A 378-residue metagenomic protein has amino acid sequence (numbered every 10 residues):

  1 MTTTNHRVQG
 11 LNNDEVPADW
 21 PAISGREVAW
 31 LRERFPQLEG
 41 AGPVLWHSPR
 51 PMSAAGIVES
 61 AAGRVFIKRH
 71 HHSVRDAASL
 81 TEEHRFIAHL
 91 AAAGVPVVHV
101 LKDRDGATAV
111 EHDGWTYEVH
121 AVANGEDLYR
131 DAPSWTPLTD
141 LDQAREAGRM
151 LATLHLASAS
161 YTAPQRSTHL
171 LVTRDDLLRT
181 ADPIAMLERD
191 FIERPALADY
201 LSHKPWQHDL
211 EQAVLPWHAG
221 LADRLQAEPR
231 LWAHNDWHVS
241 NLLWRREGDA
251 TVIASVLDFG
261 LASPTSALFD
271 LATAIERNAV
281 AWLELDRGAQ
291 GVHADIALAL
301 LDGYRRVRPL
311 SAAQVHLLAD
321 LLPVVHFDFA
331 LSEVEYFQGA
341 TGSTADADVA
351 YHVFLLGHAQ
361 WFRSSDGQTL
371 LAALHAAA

Functional and structural regions predicted by a protein language model:
T2, P137-S202: A cross-family kinase active-site recognition segment
T2-G42: Juxta-kinase regulatory segment immediately upstream of eukaryotic protein kinase catalytic domains
T3, M186, D190, D328-A378: ATP/Mg2+ or Mg2+-diphosphate-binding catalytic cores that bind nucleotide phosphates or diphosphates via glycine-rich
I23-E33, A163, A185-H234, R245-G248: An alpha-helical support segment within catalytic cores of ATP-dependent transferases
V44-P49: Protein kinase glycine-rich loop
P51-A62, F66-I67, V100, L215-F269: Active-site acidic catalytic loop and adjacent metal/ATP-binding pocket of ATP-dependent phosphoryl transfer enzymes
S60-A163: ATP-binding pocket architecture of kinase catalytic cores
L268-R308, V324-T341: Active-site activation/catalytic loop segments of kinase-like enzymes and analogous catalytic loops in related
